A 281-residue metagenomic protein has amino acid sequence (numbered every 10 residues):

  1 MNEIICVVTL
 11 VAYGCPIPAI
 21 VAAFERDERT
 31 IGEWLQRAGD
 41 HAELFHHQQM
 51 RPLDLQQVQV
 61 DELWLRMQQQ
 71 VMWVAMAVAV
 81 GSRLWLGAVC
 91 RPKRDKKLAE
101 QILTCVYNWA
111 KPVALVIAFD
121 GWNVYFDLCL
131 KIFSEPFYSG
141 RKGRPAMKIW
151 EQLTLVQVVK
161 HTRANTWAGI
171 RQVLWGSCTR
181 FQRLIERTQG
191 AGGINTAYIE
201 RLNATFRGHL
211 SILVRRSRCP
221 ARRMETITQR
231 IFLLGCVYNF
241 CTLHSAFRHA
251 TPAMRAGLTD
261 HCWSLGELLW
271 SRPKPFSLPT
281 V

Functional and structural regions predicted by a protein language model:
M1-V281: Residue-level recognition of single "structural anchor" positions that define or cap local secondary structure
